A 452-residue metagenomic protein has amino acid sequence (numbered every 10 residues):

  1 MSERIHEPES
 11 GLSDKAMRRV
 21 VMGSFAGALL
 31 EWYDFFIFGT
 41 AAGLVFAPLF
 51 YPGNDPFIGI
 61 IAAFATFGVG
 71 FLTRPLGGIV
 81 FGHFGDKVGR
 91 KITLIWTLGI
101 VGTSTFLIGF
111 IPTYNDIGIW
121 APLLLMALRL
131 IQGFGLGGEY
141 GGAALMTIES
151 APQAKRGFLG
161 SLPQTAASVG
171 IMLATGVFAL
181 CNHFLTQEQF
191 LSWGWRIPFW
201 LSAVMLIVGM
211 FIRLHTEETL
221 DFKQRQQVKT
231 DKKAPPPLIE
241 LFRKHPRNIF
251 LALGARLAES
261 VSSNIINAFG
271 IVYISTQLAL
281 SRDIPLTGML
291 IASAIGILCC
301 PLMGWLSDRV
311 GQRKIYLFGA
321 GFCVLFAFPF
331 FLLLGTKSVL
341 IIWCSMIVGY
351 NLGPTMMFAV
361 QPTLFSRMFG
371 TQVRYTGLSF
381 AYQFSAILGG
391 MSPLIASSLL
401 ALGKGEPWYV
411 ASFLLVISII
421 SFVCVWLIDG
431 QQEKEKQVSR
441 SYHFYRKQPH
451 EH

Functional and structural regions predicted by a protein language model:
G39-T40, P246-I295, G389-P393: Extracytoplasmic gate region of multi-pass secondary transporters
F64-H83, G102-S104, L290-M303: Central cavity-lining transmembrane alpha-helices of secondary-active solute carriers, predominantly the Major
K87-L98, R309-A320: Cytoplasmic membrane-interface "Motif A"-like loop-to-helix N-cap segments of 12-TM Major Facilitator Superfamily
G99-I117, G321-K337: C-terminal ends and interior cores of transmembrane alpha-helices in multi-pass membrane transporters/permeases
F158-N182, M205, S379-P393: Glycine-rich segments within core transmembrane alpha-helices of 12-TM secondary carriers
H183-W200, S398-V416: A membrane-interface helix-boundary motif in multi-pass transporters
G209-T216, L364, L415-H443: Multi-pass alpha-helical transporter architecture, strongest for 12-TM Major Facilitator/SLC carriers used
R313-V360: C-terminal transmembrane helical hairpin of 12-TM major facilitator-type secondary transporters
